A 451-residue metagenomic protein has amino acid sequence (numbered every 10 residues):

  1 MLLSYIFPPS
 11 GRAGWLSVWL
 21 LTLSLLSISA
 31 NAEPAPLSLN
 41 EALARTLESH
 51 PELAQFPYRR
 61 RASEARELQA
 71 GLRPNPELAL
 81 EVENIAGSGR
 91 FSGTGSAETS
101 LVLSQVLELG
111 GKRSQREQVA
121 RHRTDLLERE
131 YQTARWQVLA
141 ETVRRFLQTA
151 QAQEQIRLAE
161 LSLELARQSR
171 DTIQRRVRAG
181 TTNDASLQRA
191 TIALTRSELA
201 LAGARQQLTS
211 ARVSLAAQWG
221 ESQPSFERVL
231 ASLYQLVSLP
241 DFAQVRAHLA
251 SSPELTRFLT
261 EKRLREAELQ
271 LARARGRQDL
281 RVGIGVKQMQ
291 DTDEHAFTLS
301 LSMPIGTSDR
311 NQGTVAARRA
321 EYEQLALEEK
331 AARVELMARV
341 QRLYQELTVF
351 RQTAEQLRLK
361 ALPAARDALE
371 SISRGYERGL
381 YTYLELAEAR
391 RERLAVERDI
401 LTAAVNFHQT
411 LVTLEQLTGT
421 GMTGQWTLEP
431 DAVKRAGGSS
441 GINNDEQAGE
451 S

Functional and structural regions predicted by a protein language model:
L3, F7, N31-E33, L401-S451: Acidic, low-complexity, intrinsically disordered peripheral segments
Y5, L37, A134-S251, L343-E346 (+3 more regions): Periplasmic alpha-helical coiled-coil/stalk elements that build and connect Gram-negative outer-membrane
W15-S27: Bacterial N-terminal signal peptides
A30-V82, V106-L107, Q115, T181 (+8 more regions): Bacterial Sec-pathway N-terminal export signals of envelope proteins
A44-A54, R61-N75, R90-G93, L101-Q118 (+9 more regions): A glycine-/polar-enriched beta->alpha junction
Q55-E67, A134, V138-A159, Q168 (+5 more regions): Amphipathic alpha-helical coiled-coil segments
L78-N84, V282-Q288: Transmembrane beta-barrel strands of outer-membrane/channel proteins
G95-T99, D293-F297: Residues that define the transmembrane beta-barrel architecture of outer-membrane proteins
